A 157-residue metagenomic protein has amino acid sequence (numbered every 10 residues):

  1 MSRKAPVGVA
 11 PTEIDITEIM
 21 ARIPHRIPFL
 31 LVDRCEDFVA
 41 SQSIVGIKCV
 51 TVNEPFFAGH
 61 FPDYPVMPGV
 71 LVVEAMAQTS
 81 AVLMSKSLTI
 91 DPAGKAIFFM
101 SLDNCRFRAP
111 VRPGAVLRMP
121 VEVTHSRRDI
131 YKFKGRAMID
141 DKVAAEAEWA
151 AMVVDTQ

Functional and structural regions predicted by a protein language model:
M1-L31: N-terminal leader/capping segments at the start of a protein or of a new domain
M1-P11, A40-S41, V111-A115, E122-Q157: HotDog/MaoC-like acyl-thioester-processing domains
K4-E13, S80-R118, A144, M152: Hydrophobic beta-strand-centered segment that forms part of the acyl-chain substrate-binding groove
M20, D63, R106-A109: Beta-strand-rich interaction surfaces with strong enrichment in secreted/lumenal proteins
P24-M67, V72: Catalytic strand-loop segment that frames the active site of acyl-thioester-processing enzymes
F29-L31, L117, Y131: Hydrophobic core residues within well-ordered beta-strands of beta-rich domains
D33-E36, D103, R108, P120-T124 (+1 more regions): Conserved positions in beta-strands of structured domains
C35, M67-D91: Active-site helix/loop of acyl-thioester processing domains in fatty-acid/polyketide metabolism, spanning hotdog-fold
